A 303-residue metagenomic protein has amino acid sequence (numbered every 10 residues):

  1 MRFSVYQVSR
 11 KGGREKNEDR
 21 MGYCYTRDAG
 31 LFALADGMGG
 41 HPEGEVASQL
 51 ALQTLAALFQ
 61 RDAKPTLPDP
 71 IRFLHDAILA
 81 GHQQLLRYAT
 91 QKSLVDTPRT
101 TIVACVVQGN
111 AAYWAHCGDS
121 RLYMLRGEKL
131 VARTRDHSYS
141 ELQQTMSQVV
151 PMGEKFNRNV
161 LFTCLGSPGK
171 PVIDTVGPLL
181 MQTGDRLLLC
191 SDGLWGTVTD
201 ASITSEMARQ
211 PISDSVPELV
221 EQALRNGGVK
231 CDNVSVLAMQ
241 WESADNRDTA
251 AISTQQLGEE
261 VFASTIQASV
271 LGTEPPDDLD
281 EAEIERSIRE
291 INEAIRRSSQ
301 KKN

Functional and structural regions predicted by a protein language model:
M1-N303: PP2C/PPM-type serine/threonine phosphatase catalytic domain
